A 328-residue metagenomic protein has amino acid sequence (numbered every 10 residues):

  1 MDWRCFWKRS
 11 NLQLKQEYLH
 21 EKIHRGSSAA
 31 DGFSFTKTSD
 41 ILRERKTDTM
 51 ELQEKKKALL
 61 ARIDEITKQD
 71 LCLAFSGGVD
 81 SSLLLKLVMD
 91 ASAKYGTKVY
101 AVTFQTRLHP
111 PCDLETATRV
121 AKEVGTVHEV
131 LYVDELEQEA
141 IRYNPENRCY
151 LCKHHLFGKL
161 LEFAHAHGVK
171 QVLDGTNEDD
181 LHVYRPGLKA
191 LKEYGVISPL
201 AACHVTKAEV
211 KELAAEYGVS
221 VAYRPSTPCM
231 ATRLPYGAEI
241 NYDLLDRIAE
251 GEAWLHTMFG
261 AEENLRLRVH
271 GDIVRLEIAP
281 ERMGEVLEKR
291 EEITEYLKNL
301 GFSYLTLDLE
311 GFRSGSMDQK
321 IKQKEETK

Functional and structural regions predicted by a protein language model:
N11, K22, T36-T49: Short, positively charged and aromatic/hydrophobic N-terminal segments
K15-Q16: N-terminal, intrinsically disordered charge-dense segments
E21, R25, A29-G32: Short hydrophobic alpha-helical segments enriched in small aliphatic residues
H24, C149-C152, C229: Disulfide-bonded cysteines in secreted/extracellular proteins and peptides
D31, K37, K46-E216, V274 (+3 more regions): ATP-dependent adenylation/nucleotidyltransferase module used to activate substrates
R185-Y217, Y223-K328: AMP-forming adenylation/ATP pyrophosphatase catalytic core
